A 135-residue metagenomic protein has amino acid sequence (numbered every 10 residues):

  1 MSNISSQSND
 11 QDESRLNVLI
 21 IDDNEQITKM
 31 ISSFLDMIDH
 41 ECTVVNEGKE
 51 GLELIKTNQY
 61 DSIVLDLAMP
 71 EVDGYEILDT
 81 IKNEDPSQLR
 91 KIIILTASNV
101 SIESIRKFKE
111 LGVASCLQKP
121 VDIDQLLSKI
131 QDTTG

Functional and structural regions predicted by a protein language model:
M1-N17, D124-G135: Non-catalytic signal-transmission and effector/linker regions of two-component phosphorelay proteins
E25-T43, L111: Two-component/phosphorelay signaling modules centered on CheY-like receiver
V44-E53, G74: Helix N-cap/capping motif at the beta->alpha junctions
E53, Y75-Q88: Short amphipathic alpha-helix used as the core "switch/output" element in two-component signaling
D66: Active-site residues of response regulator receiver
M69: Receiver (REC) domain active-site loop signature in two-component systems and cognate sites in sensor histidine kinases
E76, N99-S115: Alpha4 helix (beta4-alpha4-beta5 surface) of REC/receiver domains from two-component response regulators
L95-T96: Hydrophobic/aromatic residues positioned on beta-strands within the core alpha/beta folds
